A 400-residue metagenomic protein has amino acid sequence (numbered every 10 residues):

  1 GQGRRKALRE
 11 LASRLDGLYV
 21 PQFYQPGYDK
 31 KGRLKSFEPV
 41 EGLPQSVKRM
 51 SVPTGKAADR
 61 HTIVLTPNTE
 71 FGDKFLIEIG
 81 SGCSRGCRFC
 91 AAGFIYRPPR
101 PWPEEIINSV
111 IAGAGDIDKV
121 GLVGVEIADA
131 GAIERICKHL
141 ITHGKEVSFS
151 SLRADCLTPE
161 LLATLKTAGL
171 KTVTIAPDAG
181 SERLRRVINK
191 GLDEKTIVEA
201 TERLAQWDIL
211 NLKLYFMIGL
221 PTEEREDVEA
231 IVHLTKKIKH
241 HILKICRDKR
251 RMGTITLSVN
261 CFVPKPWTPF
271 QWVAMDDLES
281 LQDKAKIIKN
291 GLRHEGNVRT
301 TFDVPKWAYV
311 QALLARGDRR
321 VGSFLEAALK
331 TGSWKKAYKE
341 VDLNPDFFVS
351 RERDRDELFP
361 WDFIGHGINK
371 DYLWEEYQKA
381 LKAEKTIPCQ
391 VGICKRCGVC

Functional and structural regions predicted by a protein language model:
G1-E105, F324-K330, W334-I364, I368-K379: Acidic, low-complexity intrinsically disordered segments
G1-E38, P266-D318, L325-S333: Glycine-rich beta-alpha loop elements in corrinoid/cobalamin-binding modules across cobalamin-dependent enzymes
E10-Q22, V125-A130, L152-L157, M217-G219 (+4 more regions): A glycine-rich phosphate-binding loop feature that marks nucleotide/adenosyl-phosphate handling sites
Y19, A57-D59, L65-T66, F75-G82 (+12 more regions): Structured core elements
G72-L76, R88-R97, I117-V123, G180-V187 (+5 more regions): Glycine- and acidic
N108-T256: Conserved SAM/AdoMet-binding glycine-rich loop
A130-I136, L162, T222-I231, P266-D277 (+1 more regions): Short glycine/threonine-rich loop-to-helix capping motif typified by GTGT followed within a few residues by an Asp-Pro
F363, K382-C400: C-terminal amphipathic alpha-helical interaction region
